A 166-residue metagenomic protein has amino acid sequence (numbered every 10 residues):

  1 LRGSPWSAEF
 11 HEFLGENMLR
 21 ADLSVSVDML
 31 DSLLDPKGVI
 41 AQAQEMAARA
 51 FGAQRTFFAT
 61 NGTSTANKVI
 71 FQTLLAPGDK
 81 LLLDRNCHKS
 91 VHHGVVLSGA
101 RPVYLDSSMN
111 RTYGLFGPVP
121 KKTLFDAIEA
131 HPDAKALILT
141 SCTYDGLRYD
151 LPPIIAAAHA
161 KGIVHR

Functional and structural regions predicted by a protein language model:
L1-N17: N-terminal glycine-rich, Lys/His-bearing helix-loop that initiates the first secondary-structure elements of many
E16-T65: Conserved N-terminal alpha-helix of the aminotransferase class I/II PLP-enzyme fold
R55-G78, V91-G94: Conserved beta-loop-alpha segment that forms the PLP phosphate-binding cup at the N-terminus of a helix
L81, P102, H165-R166: Hydrophobic beta-strand scaffold residues
L83-A100: Substrate-binding/gating loop at the entrance of the active-site cleft, primarily in PLP-dependent aminotransferase-like
D84-R85, Y104-M109: Short beta->alpha connector loops at strand-helix junctions that form conserved, small/polar/Pro-enriched
G114-R166: Active-site phosphate-binding strand-loop segment of PLP-dependent enzymes
